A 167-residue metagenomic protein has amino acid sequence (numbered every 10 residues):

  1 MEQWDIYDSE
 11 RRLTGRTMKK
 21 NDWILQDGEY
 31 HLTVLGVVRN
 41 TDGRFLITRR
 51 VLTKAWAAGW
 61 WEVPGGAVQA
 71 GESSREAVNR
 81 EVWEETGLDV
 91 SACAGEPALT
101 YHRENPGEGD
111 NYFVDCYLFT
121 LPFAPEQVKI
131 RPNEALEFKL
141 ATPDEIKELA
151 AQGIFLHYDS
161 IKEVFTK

Functional and structural regions predicted by a protein language model:
M1-L35, T41: Acidic, metal-coordinating catalytic segment for phosphate/diphosphate chemistry, firing primarily on the Nudix
L32, D42, L52, W83-P125: Active-site segment of metal-dependent pyrophosphate-handling enzymes, primarily the Nudix hydrolase catalytic core
T33-G65: A glycine-rich, hydrophobic loop/mini-helix early in the fold
V38, L118-T120, K139-T142: Short, well-ordered beta-strand micro-motif
L46-I47, V63-E96: The catalytic Nudix box helix
V128-L156: NUDIX/MutT-family hydrolases
F155-K167: Charged phosphate-binding loop/patch that engages nucleotide di/tri-phosphates or the phosphate backbone of nucleic
